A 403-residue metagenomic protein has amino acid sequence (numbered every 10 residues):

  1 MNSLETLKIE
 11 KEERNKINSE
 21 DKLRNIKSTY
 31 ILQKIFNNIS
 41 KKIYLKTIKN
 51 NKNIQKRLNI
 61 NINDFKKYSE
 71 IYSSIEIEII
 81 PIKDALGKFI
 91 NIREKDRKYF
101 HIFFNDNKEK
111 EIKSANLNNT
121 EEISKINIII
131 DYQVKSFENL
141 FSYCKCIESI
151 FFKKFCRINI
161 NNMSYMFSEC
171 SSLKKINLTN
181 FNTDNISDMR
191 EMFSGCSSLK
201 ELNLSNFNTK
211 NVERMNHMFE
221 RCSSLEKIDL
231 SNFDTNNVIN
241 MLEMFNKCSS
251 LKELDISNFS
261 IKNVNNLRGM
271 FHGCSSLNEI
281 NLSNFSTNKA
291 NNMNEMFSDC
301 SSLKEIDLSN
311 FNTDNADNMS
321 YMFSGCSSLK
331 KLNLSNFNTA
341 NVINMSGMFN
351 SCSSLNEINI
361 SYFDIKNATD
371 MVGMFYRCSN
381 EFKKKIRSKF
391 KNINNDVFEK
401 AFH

Functional and structural regions predicted by a protein language model:
N2-H403: Negatively charged
